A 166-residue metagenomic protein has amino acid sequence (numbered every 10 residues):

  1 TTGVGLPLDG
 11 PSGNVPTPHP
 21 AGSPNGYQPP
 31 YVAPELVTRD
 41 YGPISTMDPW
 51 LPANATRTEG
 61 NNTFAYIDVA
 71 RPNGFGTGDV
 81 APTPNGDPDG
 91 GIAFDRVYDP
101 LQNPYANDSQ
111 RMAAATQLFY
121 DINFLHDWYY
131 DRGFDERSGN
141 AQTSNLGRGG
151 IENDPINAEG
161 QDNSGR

Functional and structural regions predicted by a protein language model:
T1-R166: Extracellular zinc-dependent metalloprotease catalytic-domain scaffold
